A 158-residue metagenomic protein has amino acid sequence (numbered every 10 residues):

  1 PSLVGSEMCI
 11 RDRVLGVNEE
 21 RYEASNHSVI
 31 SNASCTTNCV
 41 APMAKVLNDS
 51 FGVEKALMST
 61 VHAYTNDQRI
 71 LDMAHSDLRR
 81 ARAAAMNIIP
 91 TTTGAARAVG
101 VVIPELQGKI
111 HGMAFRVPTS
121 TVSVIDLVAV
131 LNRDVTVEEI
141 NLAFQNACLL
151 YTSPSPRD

Functional and structural regions predicted by a protein language model:
P1, D12, A33, P90 (+1 more regions): Short glycine- and Lys/Arg-enriched binding-loop motifs that mark or flank ligand-binding interfaces
P1-G5, I10, Y151-D158: Single conserved hydrophobic/aromatic residue that forms the stacking wall/gate of nucleotide- or nucleobase-binding
S2, S31-T36, S123, S155: Short linear Ser/Thr-Pro motifs
S6-A81: N-terminal Rossmann-like NAD(P) cofactor-binding subdomain of oxidoreductases, focused on the glycine-rich
G52-S153, R157: C-terminal substrate-binding/catalytic lobe of Rossmann-fold NAD(P)-dependent oxidoreductases
